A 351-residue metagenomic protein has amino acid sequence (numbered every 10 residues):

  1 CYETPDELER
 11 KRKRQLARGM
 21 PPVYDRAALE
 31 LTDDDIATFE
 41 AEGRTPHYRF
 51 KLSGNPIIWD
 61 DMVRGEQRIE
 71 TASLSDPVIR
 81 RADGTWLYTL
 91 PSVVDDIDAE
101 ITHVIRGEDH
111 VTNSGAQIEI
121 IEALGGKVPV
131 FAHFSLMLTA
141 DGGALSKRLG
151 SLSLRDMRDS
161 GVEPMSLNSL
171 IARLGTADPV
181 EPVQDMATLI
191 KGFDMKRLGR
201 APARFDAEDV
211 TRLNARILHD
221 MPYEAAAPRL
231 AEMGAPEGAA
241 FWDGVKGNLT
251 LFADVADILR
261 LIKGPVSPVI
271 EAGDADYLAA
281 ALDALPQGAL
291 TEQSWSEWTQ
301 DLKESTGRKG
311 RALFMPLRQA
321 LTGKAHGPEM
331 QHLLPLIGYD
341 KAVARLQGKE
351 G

Functional and structural regions predicted by a protein language model:
C1-E9, K13-H47, A231-A239, F252 (+1 more regions): Basic, alpha-helical terminal appendages of large translation-related enzymes
T4-H133, L138-L145, S153, D178: Active-site cores that bind ATP or allylic diphosphates and position pyrophosphate for catalysis
F50, V210, L317: Conserved S/T- and glycine-rich ATP-binding loop of Class I adenylate-forming
K51-R68, A99, H103-G115, N168-L174 (+3 more regions): Charged, low-complexity, helix/coiled-coil-prone segments
G107, M157, G307: Short, charged/polar micro-motifs that form catalytic or ligand-binding hotspots
L124-P268, T322-G351: Catalytic adenosine-cofactor/nucleotide-binding cores of aminoacyl-tRNA synthetases and other
